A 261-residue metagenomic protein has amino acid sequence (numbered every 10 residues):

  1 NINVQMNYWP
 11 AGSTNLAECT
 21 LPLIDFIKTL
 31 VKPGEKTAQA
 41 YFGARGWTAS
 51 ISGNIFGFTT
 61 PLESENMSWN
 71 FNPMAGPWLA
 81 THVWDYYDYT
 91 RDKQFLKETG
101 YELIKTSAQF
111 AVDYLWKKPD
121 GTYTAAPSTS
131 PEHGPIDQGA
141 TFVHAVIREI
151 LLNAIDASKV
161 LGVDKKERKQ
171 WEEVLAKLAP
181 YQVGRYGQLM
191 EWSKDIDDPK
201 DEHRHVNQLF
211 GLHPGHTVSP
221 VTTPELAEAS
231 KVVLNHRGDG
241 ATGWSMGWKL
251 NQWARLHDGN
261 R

Functional and structural regions predicted by a protein language model:
N1, S50-F71, A126-A140, D195: Acidic/His metal-coordination segments adjacent to aromatic residues that form catalytic metal sites in metalloenzymes
I2-A40, A44, G57, S68-K93 (+2 more regions): Active-site core of glycosidic bond-cleaving carbohydrate-active enzymes
K32-K36, S52, A111-V112, T129 (+2 more regions): Short alpha-helical interface elements
T99-T106: A non-catalytic, amphipathic alpha-helix used as a structural packing/dimerization or gating element in enzyme scaffolds
T106-V160: Acidic/histidine-rich catalytic neighborhood
